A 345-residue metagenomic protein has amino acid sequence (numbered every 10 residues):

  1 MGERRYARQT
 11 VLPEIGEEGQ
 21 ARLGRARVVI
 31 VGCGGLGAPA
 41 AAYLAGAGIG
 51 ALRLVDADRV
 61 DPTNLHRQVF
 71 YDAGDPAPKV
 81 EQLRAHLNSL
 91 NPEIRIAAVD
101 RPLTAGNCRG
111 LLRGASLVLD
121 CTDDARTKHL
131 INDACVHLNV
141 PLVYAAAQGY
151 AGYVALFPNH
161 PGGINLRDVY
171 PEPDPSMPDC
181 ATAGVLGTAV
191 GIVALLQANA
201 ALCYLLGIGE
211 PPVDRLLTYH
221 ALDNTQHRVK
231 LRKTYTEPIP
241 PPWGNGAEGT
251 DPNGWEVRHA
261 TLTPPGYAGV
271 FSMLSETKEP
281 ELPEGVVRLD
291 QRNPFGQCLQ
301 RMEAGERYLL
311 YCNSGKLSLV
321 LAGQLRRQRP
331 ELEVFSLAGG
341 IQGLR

Functional and structural regions predicted by a protein language model:
M1-V29, P62, G244-P252: N-terminal charged helix/coil linker that caps or initiates catalytic domains
G19, G24-A45, R53-D56: Glycine-rich adenosine-cofactor-binding loop
V31, L44, L289-R345: Catalytic cysteine-centered active loop of the rhodanese-like fold, especially the PTP/DSP P-loop
G35-A38, I49, R59-V60, A125-R126 (+2 more regions): Residue-level detector of alpha-helix initiation sites
L54-L90: Glycine-rich phosphate-binding loop and adjoining beta1-alpha1-beta2 segment of Rossmann-like nucleotide-binding folds
P92-V99, L103-T104, G110-V193: E1/E1-like adenylate-forming module used to activate ubiquitin-like modifiers and sulfur-carrier proteins
D179-L216: Conserved anion/nucleotide-ligand pocket segment
H220-E284: Flexible, polar/low-complexity N-terminal or interdomain linker segments that lie immediately upstream of folded
